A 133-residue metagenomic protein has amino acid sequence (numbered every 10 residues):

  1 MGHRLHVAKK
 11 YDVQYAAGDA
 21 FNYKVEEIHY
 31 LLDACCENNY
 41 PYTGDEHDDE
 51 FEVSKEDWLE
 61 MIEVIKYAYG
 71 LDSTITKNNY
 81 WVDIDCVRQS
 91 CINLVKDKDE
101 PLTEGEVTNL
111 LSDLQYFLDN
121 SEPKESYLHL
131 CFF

Functional and structural regions predicted by a protein language model:
M1-K124, F133: Acidic (Asp/Glu-rich) sequence patches and key acidic residues that form negatively charged surfaces used
